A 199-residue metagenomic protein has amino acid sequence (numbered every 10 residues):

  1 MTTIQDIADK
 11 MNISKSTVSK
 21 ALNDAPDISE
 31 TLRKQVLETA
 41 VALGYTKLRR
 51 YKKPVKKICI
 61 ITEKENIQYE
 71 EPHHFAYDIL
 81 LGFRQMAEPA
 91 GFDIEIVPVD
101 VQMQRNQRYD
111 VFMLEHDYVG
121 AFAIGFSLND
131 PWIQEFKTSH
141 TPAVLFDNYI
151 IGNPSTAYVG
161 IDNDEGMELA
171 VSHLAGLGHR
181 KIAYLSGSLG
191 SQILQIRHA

Functional and structural regions predicted by a protein language model:
M1-D6, K10, A42-L43, K47-R49 (+4 more regions): Bacterial carbohydrate/catabolite-sensing allosteric modules
M1-V55: N-terminal helix-turn-helix DNA-binding module of bacterial transcription factors
N66-H74, Q104: Short, flexible/disordered intra-domain loops and linkers
I94-E115, M167: Structural motif
D100-Q104, I124-N129: Short beta->alpha connector loops
R108-Y109, P131-F136: A short acidic, amphipathic alpha-helical/loop segment
Y118-G125, A183-S186: Periplasmic-binding protein-like
